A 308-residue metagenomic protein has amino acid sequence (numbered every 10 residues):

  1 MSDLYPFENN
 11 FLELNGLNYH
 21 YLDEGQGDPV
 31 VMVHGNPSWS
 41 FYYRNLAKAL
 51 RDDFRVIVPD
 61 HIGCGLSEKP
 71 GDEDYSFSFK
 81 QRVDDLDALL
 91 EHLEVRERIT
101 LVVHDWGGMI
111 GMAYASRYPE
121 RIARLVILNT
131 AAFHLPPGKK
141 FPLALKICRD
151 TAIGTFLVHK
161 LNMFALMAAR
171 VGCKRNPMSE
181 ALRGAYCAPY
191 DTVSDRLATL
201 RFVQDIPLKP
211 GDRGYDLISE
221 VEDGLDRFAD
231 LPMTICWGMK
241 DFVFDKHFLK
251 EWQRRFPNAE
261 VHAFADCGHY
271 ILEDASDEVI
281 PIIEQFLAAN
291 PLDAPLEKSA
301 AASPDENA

Functional and structural regions predicted by a protein language model:
S2-N18: N-terminal cap/lid segment of alpha/beta-hydrolase-fold proteins
L14-N15, L22, V58-V103, P281: Active-site loop/oxyanion-hole signature of alpha/beta-hydrolase fold enzymes
L22-K69: Conserved HGGG/HGGXW glycine-rich cap/lid loop of the alpha/beta-hydrolase fold
V33-G35, H104, W237: The conserved beta1-alpha1 loop
E97-K139: Conserved hydrolase catalytic core segment
P137-R201: Helix-rich cap/lid subdomain of alpha/beta-hydrolase
D195-R254: Conserved serine/cysteine hydrolase catalytic core
A259-A308: Catalytic active-site module of serine/aspartate enzymes centered on a nucleophile-bearing elbow/loop
